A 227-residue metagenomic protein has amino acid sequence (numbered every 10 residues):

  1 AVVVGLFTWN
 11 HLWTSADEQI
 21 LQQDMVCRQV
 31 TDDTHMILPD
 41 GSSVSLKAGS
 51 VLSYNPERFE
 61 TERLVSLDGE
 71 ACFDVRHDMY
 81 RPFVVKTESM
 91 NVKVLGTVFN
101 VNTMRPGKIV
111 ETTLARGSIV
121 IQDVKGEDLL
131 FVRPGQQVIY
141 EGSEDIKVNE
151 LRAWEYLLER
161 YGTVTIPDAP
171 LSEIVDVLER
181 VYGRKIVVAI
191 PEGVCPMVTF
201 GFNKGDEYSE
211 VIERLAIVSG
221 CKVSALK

Functional and structural regions predicted by a protein language model:
A1-V2: Positively biased amphipathic helices and basic secretion/translocation or surface-docking motifs that either flank
G5-K227: A residue-level detector for the "anchor" residue at the start of short, highly conserved motifs
